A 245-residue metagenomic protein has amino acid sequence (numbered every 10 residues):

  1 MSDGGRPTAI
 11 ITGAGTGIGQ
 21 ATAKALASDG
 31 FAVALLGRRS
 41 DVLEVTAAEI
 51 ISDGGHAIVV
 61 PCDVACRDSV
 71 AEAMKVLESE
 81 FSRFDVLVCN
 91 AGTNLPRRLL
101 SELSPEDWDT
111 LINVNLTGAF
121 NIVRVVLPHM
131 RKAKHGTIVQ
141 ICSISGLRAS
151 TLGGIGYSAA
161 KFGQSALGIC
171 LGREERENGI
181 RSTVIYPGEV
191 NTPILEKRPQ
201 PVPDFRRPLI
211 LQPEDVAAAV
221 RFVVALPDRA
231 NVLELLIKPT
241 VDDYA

Functional and structural regions predicted by a protein language model:
G15-G17: Conserved glycine-rich cofactor-binding loop
S40, P61-A73, P105: The beta1-alpha1 cofactor-binding region of Rossmann-like NAD(H)/NADP(H)-dependent oxidoreductases
R98-L100, D107-D109: Substrate-binding pocket helix/loop in short-chain dehydrogenase/reductase
V123, A160: Active-site helix of classical SDR
S143: Residue(s) in the substrate-gating loop at a strand-loop-helix junction that position the organic substrate next
R148, C170-I180: Active-site-adjacent segment of SDR/Rossmann-fold oxidoreductases
E177-I180, V184, D204-A245: C-terminal helical subdomain
